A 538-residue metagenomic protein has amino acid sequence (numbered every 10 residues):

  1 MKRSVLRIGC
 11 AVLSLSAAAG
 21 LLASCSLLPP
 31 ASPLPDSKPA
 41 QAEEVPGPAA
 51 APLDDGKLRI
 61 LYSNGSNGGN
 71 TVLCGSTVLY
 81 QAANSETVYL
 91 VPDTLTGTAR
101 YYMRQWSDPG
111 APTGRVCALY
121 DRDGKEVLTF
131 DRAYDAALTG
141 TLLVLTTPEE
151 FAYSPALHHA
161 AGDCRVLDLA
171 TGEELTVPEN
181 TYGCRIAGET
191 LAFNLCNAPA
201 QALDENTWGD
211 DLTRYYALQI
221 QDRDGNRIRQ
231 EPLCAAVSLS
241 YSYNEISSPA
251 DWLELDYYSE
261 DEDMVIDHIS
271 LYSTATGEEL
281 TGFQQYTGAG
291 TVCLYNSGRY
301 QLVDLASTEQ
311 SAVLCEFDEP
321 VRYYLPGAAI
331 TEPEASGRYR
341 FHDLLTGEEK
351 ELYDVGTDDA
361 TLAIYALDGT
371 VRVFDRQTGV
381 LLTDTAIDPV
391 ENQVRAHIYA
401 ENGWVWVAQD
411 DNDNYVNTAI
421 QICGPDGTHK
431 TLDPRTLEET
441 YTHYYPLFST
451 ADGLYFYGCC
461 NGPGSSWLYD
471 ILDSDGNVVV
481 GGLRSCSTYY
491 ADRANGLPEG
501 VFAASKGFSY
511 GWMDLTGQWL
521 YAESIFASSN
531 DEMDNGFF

Functional and structural regions predicted by a protein language model:
K2-V12: Bacterial N-terminal signal peptides that target proteins for export
V12-G20: Core hydrophobic alpha-helical transmembrane segments of single-pass membrane proteins
L22-S24: C-terminal motif of bacterial Sec signal peptides marking the signal peptidase cleavage site
S26-L28: Bacterial signal peptide processing site
P39-F538: Residue-level detector of conserved, function-critical positions
